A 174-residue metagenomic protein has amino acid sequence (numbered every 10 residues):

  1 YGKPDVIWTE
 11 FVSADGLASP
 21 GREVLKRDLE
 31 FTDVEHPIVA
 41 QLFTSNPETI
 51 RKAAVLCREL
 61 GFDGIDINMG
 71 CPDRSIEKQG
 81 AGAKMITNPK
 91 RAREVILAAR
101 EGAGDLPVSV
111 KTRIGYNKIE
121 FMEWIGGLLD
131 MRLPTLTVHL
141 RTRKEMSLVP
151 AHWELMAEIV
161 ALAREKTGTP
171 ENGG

Functional and structural regions predicted by a protein language model:
Y1-G174: Flavin-dependent oxidoreductase catalytic cores
